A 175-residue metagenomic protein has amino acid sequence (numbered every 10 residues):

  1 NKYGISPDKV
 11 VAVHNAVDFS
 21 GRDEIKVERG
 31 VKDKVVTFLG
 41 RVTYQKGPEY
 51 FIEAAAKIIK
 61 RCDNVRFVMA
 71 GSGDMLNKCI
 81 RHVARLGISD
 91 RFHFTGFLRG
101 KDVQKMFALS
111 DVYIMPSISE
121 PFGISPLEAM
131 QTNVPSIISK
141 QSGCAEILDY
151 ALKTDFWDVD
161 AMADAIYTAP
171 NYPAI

Functional and structural regions predicted by a protein language model:
A16: Carbohydrate-associated surface elements
G30-A55, V68: Conserved donor-binding/catalytic core segment of Leloir-type glycosyltransferases
I80-L98: Nucleotide-activated donor-binding/catalytic signature segment of Leloir-type glycosyltransferases, i.e., the conserved
F97-L98, K105-S110: Short alpha-helical donor nucleotide-sugar binding micro-motif in glycosyltransferases
I118: Aromatic "clamp/platform" in nucleotide-sugar-dependent glycosyltransferases that forms part of the donor/acceptor
P135-I138: Short hydrophobic beta-strand element within catalytic cores of glycosyltransferases and related nucleotide-activated
A151-D160, Y167-P173: Conserved acidic donor-binding segment of nucleotide-sugar-dependent glycosyltransferases
